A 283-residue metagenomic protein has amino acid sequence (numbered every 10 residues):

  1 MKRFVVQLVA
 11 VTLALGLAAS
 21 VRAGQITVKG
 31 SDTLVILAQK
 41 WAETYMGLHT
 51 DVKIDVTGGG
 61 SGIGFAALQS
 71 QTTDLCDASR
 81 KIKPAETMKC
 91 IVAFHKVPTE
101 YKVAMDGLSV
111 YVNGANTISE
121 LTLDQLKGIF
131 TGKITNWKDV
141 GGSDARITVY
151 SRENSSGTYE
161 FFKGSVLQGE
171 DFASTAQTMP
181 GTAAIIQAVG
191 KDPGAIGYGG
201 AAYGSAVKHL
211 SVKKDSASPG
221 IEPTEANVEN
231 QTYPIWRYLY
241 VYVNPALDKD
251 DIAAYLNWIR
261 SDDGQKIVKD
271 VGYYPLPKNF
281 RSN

Functional and structural regions predicted by a protein language model:
M1-V6: Positively charged n-region of N-terminal signal peptides that target proteins for export
Q7-G16: Bacterial N-terminal signal peptides
L17-A23: Sec/Tat signal peptide C-region and signal peptidase I cleavage site
A23-N283: Exported/periplasmic ABC-transporter solute-binding proteins
